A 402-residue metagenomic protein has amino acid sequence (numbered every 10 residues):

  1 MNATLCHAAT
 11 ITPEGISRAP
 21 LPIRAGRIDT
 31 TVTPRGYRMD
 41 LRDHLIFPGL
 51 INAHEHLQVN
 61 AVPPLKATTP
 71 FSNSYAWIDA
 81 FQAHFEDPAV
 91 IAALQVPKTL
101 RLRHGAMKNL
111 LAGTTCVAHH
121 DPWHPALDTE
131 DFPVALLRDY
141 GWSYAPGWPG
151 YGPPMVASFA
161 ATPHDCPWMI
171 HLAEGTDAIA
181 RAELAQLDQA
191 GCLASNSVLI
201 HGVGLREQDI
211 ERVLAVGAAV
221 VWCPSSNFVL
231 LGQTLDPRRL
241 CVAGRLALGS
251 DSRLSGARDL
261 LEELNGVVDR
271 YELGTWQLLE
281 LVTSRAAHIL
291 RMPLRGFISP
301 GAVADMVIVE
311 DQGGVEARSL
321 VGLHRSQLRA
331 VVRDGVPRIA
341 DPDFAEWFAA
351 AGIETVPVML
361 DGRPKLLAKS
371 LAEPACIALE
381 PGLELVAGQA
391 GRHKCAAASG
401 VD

Functional and structural regions predicted by a protein language model:
M1-G36, A76, D87-C116, D121-A161 (+2 more regions): Active-site microenvironment of metallo-dependent hydrolases
A8, G26, D43, H54 (+11 more regions): Divalent metal-coordination and catalytic microenvironments
L41-A106: Metal-associated gating/positioning segment near the N- to mid-region
N52, L57-V59, E174, L254 (+1 more regions): Short active-site segment of divalent metal-dependent hydrolases/proteases that encodes the spacing between
H120-A257, Y271-E272: Active-site core of metal-dependent hydrolases
C192, T275-S284: Short, basic/aromatic beta-hairpin or loop at an interaction surface
L260-V267, T283: Structural motif of enzymes handling amino- and sulfur-group chemistry
G266-W276: Short beta-strand/loop turn elements enriched in aromatics
